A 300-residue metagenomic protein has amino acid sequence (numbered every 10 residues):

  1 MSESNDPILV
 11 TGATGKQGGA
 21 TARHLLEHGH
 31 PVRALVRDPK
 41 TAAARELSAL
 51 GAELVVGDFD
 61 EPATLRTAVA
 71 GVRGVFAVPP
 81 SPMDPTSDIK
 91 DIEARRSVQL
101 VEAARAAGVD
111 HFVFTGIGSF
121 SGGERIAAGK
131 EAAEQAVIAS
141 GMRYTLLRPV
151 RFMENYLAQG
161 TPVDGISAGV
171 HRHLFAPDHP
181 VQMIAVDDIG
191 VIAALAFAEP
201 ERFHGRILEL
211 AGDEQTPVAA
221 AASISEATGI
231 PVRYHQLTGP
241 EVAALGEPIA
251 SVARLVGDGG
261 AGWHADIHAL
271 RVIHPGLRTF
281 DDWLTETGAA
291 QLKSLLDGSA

Functional and structural regions predicted by a protein language model:
M1-P7, A49, L292-A300: Basic/polar N-terminal segments that are highly enriched at the extreme N-terminus, encompassing both cleavable
S2-E46, D60-A63, A68-V72, P79-H111 (+2 more regions): Oxidoreductase cofactor-interface core, primarily capturing Rossmann-like NAD(P)-dependent enzymes
H24, G239-A300: A hydrophobic C-terminal alpha-helical subdomain
G51-A52, Y144: Short, conserved active-site loop motifs that form the nucleotide-linked donor/cofactor pocket
G57: Cofactor-binding loops of NAD(P)H-dependent oxidoreductases, dominated by short-chain dehydrogenase/reductases
F76, Y144-T145, V232, R278-D281 (+1 more regions): Secondary-structure boundary/capping signal
Q236: NAD(P)-dinucleotide binding in Rossmann-like oxidoreductases
